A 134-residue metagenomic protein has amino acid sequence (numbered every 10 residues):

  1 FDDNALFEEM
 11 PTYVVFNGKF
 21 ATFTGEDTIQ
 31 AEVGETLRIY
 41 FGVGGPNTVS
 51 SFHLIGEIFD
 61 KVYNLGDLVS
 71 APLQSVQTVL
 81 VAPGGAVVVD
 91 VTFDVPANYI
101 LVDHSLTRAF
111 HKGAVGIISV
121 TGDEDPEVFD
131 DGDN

Functional and structural regions predicted by a protein language model:
F1-N134: Copper-binding active sites and cupredoxin-like electron-transfer domains, recognizing His/Cys-rich ligand loops
